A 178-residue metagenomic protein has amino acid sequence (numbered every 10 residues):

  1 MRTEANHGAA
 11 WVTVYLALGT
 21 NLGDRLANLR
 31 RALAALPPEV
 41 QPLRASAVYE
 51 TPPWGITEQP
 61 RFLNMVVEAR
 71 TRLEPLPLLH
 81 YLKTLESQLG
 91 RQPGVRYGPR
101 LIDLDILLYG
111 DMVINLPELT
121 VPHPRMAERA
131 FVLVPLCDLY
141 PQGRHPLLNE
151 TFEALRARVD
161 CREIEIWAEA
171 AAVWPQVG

Functional and structural regions predicted by a protein language model:
R2-N6, S46, W54-F62, L73 (+2 more regions): Flexible, gly/pro- and Lys/Arg-enriched active-site loops
A10, Q41, R162-I164: Residue-level marker of intrinsically disordered, low-complexity segments enriched for small/polar residues
W11-Y15: Extreme N-terminal starter segment of soluble prokaryotic enzymes
A17, E68-R70, Y109: Short hydrophobic/aromatic beta-strand micro-patches that form the beta-sheet surface supporting nucleotide- or nucleic
D24-L26: Short N-terminal binding/cap micro-motifs at the start of the first secondary-structure element
L29, L78: Aromatic/hydrophobic pocket-lining residues that form the small-molecule binding cavity in soluble enzyme cores
R31-E74: Short, surface-exposed acidic-centric catalytic microdomains
